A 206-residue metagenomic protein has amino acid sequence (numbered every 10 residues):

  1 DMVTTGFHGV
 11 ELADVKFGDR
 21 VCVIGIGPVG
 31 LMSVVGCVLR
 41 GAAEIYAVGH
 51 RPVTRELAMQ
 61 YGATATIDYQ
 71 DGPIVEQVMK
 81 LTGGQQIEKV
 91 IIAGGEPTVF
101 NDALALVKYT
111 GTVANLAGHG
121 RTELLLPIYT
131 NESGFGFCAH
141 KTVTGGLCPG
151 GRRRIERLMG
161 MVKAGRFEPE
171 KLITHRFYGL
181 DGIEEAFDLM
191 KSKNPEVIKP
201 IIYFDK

Functional and structural regions predicted by a protein language model:
D1-G72, E76, T110: Mid-domain Rossmann-like dinucleotide-binding core that forms the NAD(H)/NADP(H) cofactor-binding site
A13-V15, T82, G94, L106-K108: A generic alpha-to-beta junction signature in SAM-dependent methyltransferases
H50-R51, H119, P149: Residues in the short beta-alpha loop(s) of Rossmann-like NAD(P)-binding domains
Q77-I87: A short acidic, Gly/Pro-enriched loop at the edge of an enzyme's catalytic core that lines a small-molecule cofactor
E88-I91, A114: N-terminal Rossmann-like NAD(P) cofactor-binding module of classical short-chain dehydrogenase/reductase
I92-N101: Beta-loop-alpha module in the N-terminal Rossmann-like domain of NAD(P)-dependent dehydrogenases, especially those
N101-L104, Y109, G151-K206: C-terminal hydrophobic helical "lid"/dimerization subdomain of Rossmann-like NAD(P)H-dependent oxidoreductases
G118-A139, E156-M159: Rossmann-fold NAD(P)-binding glycine/threonine-rich loop
